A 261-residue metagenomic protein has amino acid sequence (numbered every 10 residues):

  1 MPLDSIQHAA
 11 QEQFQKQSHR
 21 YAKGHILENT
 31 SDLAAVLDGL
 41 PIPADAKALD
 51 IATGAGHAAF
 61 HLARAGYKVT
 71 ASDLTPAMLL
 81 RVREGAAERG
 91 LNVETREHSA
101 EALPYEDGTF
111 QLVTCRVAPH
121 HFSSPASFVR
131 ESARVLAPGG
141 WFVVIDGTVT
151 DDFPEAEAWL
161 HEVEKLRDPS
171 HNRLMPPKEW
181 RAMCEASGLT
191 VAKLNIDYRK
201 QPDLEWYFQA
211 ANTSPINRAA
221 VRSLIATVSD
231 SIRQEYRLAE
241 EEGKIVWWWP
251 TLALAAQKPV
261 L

Functional and structural regions predicted by a protein language model:
M1-A44, H57-H61, M78-R81, G85 (+1 more regions): Conserved class I S-adenosyl-L-methionine
L49-A102: Class I SAM-dependent methyltransferase SAM/SAH-binding core
T114: A conserved beta-strand element that flanks and buttresses the S-adenosyl-L-methionine
H120-H121: A short His-aromatic
P125, A192-L261: Conserved Class I S-adenosyl-L-methionine
A126-W141: A short glycine-rich, Lys/Arg-flanked "PGG" loop and its adjoining helix->strand segment in the class I
V143-L166: Conserved class I S-adenosyl-L-methionine
R173-S187: Short alpha-helix
